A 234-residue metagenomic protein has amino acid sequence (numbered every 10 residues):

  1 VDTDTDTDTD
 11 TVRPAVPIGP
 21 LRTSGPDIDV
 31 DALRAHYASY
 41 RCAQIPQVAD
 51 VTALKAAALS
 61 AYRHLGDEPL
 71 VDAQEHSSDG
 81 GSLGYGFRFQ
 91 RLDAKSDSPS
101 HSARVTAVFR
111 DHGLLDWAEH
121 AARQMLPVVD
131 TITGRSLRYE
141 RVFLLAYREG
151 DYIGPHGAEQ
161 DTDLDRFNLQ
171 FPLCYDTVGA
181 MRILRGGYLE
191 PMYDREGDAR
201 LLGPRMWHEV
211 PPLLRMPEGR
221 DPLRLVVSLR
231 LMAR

Functional and structural regions predicted by a protein language model:
V1-T11: Compositionally biased, intrinsically disordered low-complexity segments enriched for polar/charged residues
V12-V129: Non-heme Fe(II)/2-oxoglutarate
G113, V128-T131, I153-E159: Short secondary-structure capping micro-motifs at structural edges
T133-F143: A short coil-to-beta-strand element that immediately follows conserved catalytic motifs
L144-T162: Conserved short histidine dyad/triad with adjacent acidic residue
A158, D176-R234: Catalytic core of Fe(II)/2-oxoglutarate
F167: Carbohydrate-binding surface patches
Q170-P172: Eukaryotic charged/polar low-complexity linker/IDR segments
